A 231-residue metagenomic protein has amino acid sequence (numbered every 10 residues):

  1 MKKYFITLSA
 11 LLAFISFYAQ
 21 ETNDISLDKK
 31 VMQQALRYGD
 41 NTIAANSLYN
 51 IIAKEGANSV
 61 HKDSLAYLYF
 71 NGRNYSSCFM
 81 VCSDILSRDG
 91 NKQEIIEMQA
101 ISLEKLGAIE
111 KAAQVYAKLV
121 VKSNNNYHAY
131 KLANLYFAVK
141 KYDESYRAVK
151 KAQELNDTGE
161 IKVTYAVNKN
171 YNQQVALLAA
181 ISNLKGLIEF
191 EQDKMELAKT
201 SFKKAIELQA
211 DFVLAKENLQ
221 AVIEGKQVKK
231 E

Functional and structural regions predicted by a protein language model:
Y18-S64, M80: N-terminal leader/linker segments that initiate helical-solenoid repeat arrays
Q33, Y67, I101, N134-L135 (+2 more regions): Residue-level recognition of tetratricopeptide repeat
R37-Y38, N71-G72, K105-L106, A138-V139 (+2 more regions): Register position in tetratricopeptide repeats
G56, G90, S123-N124, D157 (+1 more regions): Short coil turns that delineate tetratricopeptide repeat
S64, M98-I101, K131, Y165 (+3 more regions): Canonical tetratricopeptide repeat
N172-E231: Terminal, low-structured helical/coil segments at or just beyond the last alpha-helical repeat
